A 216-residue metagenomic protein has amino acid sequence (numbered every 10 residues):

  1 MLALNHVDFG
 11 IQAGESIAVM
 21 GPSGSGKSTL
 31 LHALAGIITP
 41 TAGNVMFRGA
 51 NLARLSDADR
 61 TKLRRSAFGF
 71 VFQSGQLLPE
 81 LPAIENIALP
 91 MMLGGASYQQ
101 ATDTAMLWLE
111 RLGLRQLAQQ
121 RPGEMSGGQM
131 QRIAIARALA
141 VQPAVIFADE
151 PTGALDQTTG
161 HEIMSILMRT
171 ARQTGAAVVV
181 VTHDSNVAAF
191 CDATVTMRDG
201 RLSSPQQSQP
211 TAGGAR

Functional and structural regions predicted by a protein language model:
M1-F190, T194-M197: ABC family nucleotide-binding domain
T194-Q207: H-loop (His-switch) and adjacent beta-strand-loop-beta switch element of ABC-type ATPase nucleotide-binding domains
S204-R216: ABC-family P-loop ATPase nucleotide-binding domain
